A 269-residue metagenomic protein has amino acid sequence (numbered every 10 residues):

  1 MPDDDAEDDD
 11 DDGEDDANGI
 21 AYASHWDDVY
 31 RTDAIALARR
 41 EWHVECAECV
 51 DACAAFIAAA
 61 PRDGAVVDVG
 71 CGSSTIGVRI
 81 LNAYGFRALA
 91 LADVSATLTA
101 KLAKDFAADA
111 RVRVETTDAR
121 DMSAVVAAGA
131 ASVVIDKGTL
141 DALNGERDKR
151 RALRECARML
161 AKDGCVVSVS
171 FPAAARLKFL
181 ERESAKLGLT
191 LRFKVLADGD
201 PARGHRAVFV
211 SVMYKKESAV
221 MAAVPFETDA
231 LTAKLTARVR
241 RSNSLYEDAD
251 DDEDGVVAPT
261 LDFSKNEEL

Functional and structural regions predicted by a protein language model:
P2-R39, H43, T260, E268: N-terminal, positively charged/glycine-rich alpha-helical extensions of SAM-dependent methyltransferases
E41-R62: Conserved alpha-helix/loop element of class I SAM-dependent methyltransferases that forms part of the SAM/SAH-binding
V67-M122: Class I SAM-dependent methyltransferase SAM/SAH-binding core
R120-V134: A short acidic, Gly/Pro-enriched loop at the edge of an enzyme's catalytic core that lines a small-molecule cofactor
S132-R147: A short SAM/SAH-binding and catalytic strip from SAM-dependent methyltransferases
K149-K162: A short glycine-rich, Lys/Arg-flanked "PGG" loop and its adjoining helix->strand segment in the class I
D163-S170: Conserved beta-strand signature within the Rossmann-like core of class I S-adenosyl-L-methionine
L177-N266: Class I S-adenosyl-L-methionine
